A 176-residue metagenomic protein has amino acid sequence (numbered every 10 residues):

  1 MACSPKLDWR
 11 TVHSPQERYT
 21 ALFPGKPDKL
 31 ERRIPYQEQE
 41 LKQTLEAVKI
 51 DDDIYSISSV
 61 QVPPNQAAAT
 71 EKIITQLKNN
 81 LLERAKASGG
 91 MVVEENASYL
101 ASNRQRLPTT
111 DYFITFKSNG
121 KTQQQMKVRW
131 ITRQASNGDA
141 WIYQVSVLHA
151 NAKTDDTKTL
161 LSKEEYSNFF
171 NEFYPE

Functional and structural regions predicted by a protein language model:
S4-L7: Bacterial signal peptide processing site
W9-T11, R18, Q43-L45, D111: Short, acidic/polar N-cap/turn motifs at the starts of alpha helices
T11-R33, Q39: Post-signal peptide N-terminal segment of mature Sec-exported envelope proteins
L30-E31, Y36-E38, S56-S58, Q66: Short, solvent-exposed loop/turn elements at domain surfaces
T44-A68, I73-I74, L82-G89, V93-E176: Short, well-structured beta-strand
L77: Charged surface patches that recognize polyanionic ligands
